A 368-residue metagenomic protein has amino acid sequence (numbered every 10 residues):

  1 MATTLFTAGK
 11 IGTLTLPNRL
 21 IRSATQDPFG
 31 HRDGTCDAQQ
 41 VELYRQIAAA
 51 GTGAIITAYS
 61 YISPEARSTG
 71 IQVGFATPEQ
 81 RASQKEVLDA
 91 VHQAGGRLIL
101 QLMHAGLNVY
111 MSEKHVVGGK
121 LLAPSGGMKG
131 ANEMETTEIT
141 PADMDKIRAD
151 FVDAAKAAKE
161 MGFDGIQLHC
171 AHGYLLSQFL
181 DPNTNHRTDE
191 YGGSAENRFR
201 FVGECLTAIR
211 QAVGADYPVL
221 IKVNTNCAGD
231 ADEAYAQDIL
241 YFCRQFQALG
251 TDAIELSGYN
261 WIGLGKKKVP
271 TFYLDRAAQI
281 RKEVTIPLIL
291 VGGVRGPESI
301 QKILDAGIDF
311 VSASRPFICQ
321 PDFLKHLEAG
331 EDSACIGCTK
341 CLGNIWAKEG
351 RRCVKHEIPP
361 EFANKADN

Functional and structural regions predicted by a protein language model:
M1-N368: Flavin-dependent oxidoreductase catalytic cores
